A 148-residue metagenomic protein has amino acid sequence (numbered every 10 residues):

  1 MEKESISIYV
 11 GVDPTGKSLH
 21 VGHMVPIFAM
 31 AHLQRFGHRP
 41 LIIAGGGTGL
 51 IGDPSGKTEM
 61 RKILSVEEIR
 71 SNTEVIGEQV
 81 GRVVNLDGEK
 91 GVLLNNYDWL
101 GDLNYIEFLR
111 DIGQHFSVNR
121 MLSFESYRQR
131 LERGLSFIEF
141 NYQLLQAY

Functional and structural regions predicted by a protein language model:
M1-E2, Q146: Alpha-helix boundary recognition
E2-P54: N-terminal catalytic cores of NTP/NDP-binding nucleotidyl/phosphoryl-transfer enzymes
I6-I8, G56-M60, V118-R120: Generic detector of short, locally flexible boundary/turn motifs and exposed helical patches
H23-V25, G56-T58, E107-L109: Short, glycine/charged-enriched secondary-structure capping and boundary segments
I27-A31, M60-I63, D111-H115: Short, low-complexity, polar/charged sequence segments that are solvent-exposed and flexible
P54-R70: A charged helix-plus-loop insertion that forms the helical arch/lid used to bind and gate nucleic-acid substrates
S65-G77, R82-Y148: Divalent-metal (Mg2+/Mn2+/Ca2+)-assisted nucleotide/phosphate chemistry catalytic cores
